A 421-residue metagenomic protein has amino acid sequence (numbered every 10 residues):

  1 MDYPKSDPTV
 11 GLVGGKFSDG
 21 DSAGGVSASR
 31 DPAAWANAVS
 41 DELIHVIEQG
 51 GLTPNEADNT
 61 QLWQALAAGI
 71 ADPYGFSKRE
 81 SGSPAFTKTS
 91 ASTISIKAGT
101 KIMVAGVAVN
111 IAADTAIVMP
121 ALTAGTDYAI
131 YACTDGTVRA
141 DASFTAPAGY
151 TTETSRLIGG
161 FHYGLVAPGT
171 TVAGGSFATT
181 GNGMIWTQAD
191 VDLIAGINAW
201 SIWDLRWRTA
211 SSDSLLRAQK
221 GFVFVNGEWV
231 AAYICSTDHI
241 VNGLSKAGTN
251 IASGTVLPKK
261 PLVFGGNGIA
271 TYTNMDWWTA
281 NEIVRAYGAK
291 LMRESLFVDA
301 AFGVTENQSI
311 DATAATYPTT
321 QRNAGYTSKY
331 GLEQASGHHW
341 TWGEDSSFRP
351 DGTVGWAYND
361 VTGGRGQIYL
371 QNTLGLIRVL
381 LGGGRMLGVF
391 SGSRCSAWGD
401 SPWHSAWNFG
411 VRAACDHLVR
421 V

Functional and structural regions predicted by a protein language model:
M1-P73: Extracellular "spike/adhesin" assembly and maturation modules and analogous cytosolic coiled-coil scaffolds
R30-H45, L122-A142: Elongated alpha-helical scaffolds
I44-T53, T134-R139, I234-T237, V304 (+2 more regions): Acidic glycine-/aspartate-rich tracts in secreted/extracellular proteins
H45-K88, P147-R208, E294: Glycine-rich, low-complexity segments
A71-T126, T134-D135: Glycine-rich, flexible loop motifs
D190-G196, R206-E333: Short aromatic-cysteine micro-motif
T271-M275, G363-V421: Disulfide-stabilized, aromatic/cysteine-rich ligand-recognition loop
L296-M386: An exposed tryptophan-centered "aromatic clamp" motif
